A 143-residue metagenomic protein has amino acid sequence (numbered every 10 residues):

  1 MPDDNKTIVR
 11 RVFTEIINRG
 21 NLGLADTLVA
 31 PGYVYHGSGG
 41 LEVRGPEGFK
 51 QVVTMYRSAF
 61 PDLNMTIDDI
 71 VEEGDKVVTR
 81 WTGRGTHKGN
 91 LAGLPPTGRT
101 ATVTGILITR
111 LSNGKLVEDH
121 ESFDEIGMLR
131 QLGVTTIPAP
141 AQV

Functional and structural regions predicted by a protein language model:
M1-V143: C-terminal and inter-domain tail/linker signature
